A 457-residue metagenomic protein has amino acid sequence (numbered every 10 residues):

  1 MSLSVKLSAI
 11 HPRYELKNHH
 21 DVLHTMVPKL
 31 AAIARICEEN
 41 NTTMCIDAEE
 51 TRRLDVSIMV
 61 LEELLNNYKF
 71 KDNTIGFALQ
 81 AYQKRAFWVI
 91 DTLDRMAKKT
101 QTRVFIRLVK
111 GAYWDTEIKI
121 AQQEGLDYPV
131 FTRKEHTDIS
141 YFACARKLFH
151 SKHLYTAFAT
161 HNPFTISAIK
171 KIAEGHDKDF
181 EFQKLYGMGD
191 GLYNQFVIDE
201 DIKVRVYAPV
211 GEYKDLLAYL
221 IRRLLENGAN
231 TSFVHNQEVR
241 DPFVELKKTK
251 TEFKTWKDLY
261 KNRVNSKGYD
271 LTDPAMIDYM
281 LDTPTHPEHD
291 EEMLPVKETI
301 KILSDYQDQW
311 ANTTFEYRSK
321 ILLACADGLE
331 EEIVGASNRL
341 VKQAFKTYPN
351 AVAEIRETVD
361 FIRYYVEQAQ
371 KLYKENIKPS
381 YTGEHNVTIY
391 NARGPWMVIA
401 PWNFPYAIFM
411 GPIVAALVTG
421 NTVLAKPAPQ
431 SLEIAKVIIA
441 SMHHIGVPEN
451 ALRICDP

Functional and structural regions predicted by a protein language model:
M1-V264: Positively charged, amphipathic and often flexible ligand-engagement surfaces
E15-H19, N41-C45, I75, P129-F131 (+5 more regions): Glycine- and acidic
I46-D47, F158-H161, L224, R318 (+4 more regions): Conserved structural-core and active-site-/substrate-pathway-adjacent residues in large, well-folded domains of enzymes
R52-R53, Y82-R85, G328, T347 (+3 more regions): Glycine-/small-residue-rich active-site loops that bind phosphorylated ligands and cofactors
S57, I169, F196, L340 (+2 more regions): Hydrophobic packing residues within well-ordered alpha-helices of enzyme cores
N230-V387, A428, H444: N-terminal Rossmann-like NAD(P)+-binding subdomain of aldehyde/semialdehyde dehydrogenases
K371-P457: Rossmann-like NAD(P) dinucleotide-binding subdomain of oxidoreductase/dehydrogenase enzymes
